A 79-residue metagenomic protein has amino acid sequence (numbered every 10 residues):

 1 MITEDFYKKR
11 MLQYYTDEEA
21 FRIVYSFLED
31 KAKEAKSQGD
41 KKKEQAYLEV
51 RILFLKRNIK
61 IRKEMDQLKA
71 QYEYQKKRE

Functional and structural regions predicted by a protein language model:
I2-E34, Q71: N-terminal acidic leader/helix
S26-Y74: Short, charge-rich amphipathic interface segments used for partner binding and complex assembly
